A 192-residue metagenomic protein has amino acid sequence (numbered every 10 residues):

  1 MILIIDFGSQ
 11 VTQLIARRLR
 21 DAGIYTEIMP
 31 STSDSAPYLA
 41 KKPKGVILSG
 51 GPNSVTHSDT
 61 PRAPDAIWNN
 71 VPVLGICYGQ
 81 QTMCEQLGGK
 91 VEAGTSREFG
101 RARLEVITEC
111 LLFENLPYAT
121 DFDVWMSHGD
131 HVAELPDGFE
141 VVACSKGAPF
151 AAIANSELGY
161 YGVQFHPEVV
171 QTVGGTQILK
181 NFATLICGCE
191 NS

Functional and structural regions predicted by a protein language model:
I2-I4, S9-I76, Q81, L87 (+1 more regions): Flexible gly/pro-rich beta->alpha loop and the following alpha-helix that scaffold active-site loops
L48, S58-I76, Q81-Q177: Pocket-forming structural segment of enzyme catalytic cores
V173, N191-S192: Extended alpha-solenoid scaffolds built from HEAT/ARM-like alpha-helical repeats and adjacent low-complexity/polar
